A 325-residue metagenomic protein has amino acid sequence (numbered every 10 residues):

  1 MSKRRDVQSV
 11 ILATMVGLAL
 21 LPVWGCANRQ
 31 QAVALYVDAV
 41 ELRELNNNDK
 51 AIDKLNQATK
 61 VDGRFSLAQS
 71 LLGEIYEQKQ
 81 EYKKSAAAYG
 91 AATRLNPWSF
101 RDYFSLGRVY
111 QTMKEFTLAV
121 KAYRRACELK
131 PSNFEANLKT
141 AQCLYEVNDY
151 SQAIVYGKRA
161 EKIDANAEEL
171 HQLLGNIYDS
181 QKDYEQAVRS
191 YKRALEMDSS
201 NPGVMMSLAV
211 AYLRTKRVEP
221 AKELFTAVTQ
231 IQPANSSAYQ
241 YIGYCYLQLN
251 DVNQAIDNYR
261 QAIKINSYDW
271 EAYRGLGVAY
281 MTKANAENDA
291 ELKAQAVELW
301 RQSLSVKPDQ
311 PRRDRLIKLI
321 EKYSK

Functional and structural regions predicted by a protein language model:
A13-P22: Bacterial N-terminal signal peptides
G25-L71, Q78-Q80, R94, K325: N-terminal leader/linker segments that initiate helical-solenoid repeat arrays
Q31-V33, S66-L67, F100-R101, F134-E135 (+5 more regions): Helix-start (N-cap) detector for alpha-helical repeat units in TPR-like alpha-solenoids, especially tetratricopeptide
V37, L71, S105, K139 (+5 more regions): Canonical tetratricopeptide repeat
R43, S70, E77, F104 (+10 more regions): Position-specific recognition of the canonical hydrophobic site in helix A of tetratricopeptide repeat
E44-K54, K79-A91, M113-R125, V147-R159 (+5 more regions): Structural signature of tandem alpha-helical TPR/SEL1-like repeats, specifically the intra-repeat loop/turn
M281-N285, A290-K325: Terminal, low-structured helical/coil segments at or just beyond the last alpha-helical repeat
